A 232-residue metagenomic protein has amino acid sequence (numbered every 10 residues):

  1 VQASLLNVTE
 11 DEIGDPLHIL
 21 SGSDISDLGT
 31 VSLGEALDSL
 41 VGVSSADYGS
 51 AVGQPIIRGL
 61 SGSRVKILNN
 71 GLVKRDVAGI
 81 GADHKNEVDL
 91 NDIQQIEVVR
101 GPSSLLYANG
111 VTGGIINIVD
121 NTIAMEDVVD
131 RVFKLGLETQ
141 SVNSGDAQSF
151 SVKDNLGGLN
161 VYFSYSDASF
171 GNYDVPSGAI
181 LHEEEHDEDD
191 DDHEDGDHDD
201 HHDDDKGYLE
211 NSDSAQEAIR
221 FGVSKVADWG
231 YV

Functional and structural regions predicted by a protein language model:
V1-S26, G34, G62, D120: Short, acidic, small-residue-rich periplasmic hinge/interaction motif at the N-terminus of Gram-negative outer-membrane
Q2-L5, G59-S61, N69-G71, R100 (+2 more regions): Flexible glycine-/small-residue-rich
L6-V8, R64, K74-R75, P102-L106 (+2 more regions): Short beta-strands and strand-coil junctions in structured, solvent-facing domains, enriched
L17, G34-D76, Q94: Extracytoplasmic beta-strand/coil segments of soluble accessory domains associated with Gram-negative outer-membrane
L33-A36, G53-I56, L68, D83-V88 (+3 more regions): N-terminal periplasmic accessory domains that precede and gate Gram-negative outer-membrane beta-barrel machines
Y48-S50, N86, N109, S141-G145 (+1 more regions): Transmembrane beta-barrel outer-membrane domains
V73-P102: Short acidic/polar hinge/loop motifs at secondary-structure boundaries that mediate gating or recognition
V129-D130, K134-G136, Q140, A147 (+1 more regions): Periplasmic-side early beta-strands and strand-to-turn transitions of outer-membrane beta-barrels
